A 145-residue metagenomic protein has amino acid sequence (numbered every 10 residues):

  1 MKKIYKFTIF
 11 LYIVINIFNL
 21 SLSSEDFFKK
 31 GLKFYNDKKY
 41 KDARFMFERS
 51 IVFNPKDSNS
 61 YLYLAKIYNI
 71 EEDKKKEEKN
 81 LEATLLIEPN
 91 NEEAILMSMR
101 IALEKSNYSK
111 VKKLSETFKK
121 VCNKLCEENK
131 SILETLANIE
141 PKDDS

Functional and structural regions predicted by a protein language model:
N36-D37, I70-E71, E104, T135-K142: Register position in tetratricopeptide repeats
R49-S50, A83-T84, T117-F118: Canonical positions in the second alpha-helix
F53, I87, K120-K124: Structural marker of alpha-solenoid helical repeat scaffolds
D57, N91, L125-C126: Residue-level recognition of tetratricopeptide repeat
Y63, M97-S98, S131-T135: Canonical tetratricopeptide repeat
K112-S145: Terminal, low-structured helical/coil segments at or just beyond the last alpha-helical repeat
